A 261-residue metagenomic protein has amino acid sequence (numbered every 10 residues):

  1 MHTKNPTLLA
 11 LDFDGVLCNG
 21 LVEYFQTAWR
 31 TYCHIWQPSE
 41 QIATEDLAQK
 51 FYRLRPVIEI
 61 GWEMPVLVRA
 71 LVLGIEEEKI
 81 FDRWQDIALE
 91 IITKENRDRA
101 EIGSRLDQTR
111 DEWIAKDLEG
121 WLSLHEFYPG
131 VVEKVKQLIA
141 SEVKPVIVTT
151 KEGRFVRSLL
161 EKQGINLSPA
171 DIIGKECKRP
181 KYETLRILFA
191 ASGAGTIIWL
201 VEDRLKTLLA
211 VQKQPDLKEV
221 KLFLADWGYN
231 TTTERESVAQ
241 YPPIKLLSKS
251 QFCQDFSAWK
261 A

Functional and structural regions predicted by a protein language model:
T3-A10: Extreme N-terminal starter segment of soluble prokaryotic enzymes
D14-R157, Q251: Alpha-helical substrate-recognition element adjacent to the catalytic core
A140-I147, P169-D171, G195-W199, K221: Short active-site oxyanion
E161-N166, L188-G193, Q212-E219: Short, surface-exposed basic-aromatic patches at helix termini and helix-loop junctions that form
L167-Y182: A short, structured active-site edge motif that brings together acidic residues
I173-G174, P242-D255: Short acidic-hydrophobic, aromatic-tinged amphipathic segments that line or gate anion-handling sites
K181-Q212: Conserved Lys-Pro-Asp/Glu-containing loop-to-beta segment of HAD-superfamily phosphomonoesterases, centered on
L200-K245: Acidic, Mg2+-coordinating phosphoryl-transfer loop and its flanking beta/alpha structural elements, shared across
